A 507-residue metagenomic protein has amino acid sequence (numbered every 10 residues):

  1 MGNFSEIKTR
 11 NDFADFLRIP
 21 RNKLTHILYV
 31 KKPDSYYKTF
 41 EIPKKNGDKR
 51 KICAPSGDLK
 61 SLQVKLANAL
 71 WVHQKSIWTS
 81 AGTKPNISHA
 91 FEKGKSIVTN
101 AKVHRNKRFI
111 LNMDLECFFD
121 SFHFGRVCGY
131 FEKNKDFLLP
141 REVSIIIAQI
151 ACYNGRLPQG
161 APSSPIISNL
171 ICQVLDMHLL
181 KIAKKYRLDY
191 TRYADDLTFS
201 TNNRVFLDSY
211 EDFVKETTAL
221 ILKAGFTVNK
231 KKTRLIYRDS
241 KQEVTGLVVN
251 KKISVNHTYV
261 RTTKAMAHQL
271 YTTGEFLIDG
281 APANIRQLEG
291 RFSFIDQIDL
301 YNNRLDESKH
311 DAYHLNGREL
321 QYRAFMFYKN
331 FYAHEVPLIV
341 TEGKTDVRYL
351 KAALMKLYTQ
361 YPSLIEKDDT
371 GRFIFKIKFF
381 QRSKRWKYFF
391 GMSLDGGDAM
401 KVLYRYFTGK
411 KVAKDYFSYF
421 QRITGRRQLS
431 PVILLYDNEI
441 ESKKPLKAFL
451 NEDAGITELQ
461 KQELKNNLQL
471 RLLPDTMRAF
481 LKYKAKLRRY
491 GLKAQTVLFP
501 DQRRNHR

Functional and structural regions predicted by a protein language model:
M1-P43, I52-S76, S80-S121, R126-P140 (+5 more regions): Right-hand nucleic-acid polymerase module
D48, M113, L157-A161, F331-I339 (+1 more regions): Glycine- and acidic
G94-V103, Y186, A324-Y328, F420-R422: Catalytic micro-motifs at enzyme active sites that drive phosphoryl/nucleotidyl and oxygen chemistry
K107-F109, Y190, K241, P337 (+1 more regions): The start of beta-strands in P-loop NTPase/AAA+ ATPase cores
N112-E116, G160, S164, Y186-R204: Catalytic palm active-site di-aspartate
T191-D195, K230-K231, H334, L429: Short Gly/Ser/Thr- and Asp/Glu-enriched loop/turn motifs at secondary-structure junctions
N203-L207, I440-E441: Helix N-cap motif at beta-to-alpha junctions
H310-R507: Acidic, divalent-metal-binding catalytic cores of TOPRIM and closely related two-metal-ion phosphodiester/pyrophosphate
